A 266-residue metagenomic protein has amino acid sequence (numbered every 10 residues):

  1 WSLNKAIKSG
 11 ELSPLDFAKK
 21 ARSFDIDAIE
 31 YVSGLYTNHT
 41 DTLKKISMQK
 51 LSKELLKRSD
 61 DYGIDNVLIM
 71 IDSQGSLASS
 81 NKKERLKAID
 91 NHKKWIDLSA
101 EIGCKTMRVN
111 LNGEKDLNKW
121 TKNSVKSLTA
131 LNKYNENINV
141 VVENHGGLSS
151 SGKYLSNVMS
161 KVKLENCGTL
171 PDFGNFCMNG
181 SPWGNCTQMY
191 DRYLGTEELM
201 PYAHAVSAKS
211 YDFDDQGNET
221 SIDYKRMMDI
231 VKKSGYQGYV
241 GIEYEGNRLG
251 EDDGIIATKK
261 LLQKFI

Functional and structural regions predicted by a protein language model:
W1-I102, N118-K122, T129, G152-K153 (+6 more regions): N-terminal pre-domain/capping segments
A21, S59, A88, S99 (+6 more regions): Conserved, mostly hydrophobic/aromatic
A28, N66, T106, A205 (+1 more regions): Residues at the N-termini of beta-strands
A28-I29, V125-D229: Acidic/histidine-rich catalytic cores of soluble enzymes
Y31-L35, L68-S73, V109-G113, V142-G146 (+3 more regions): A cross-domain feature marking catalytic cores of carbohydrate-active enzymes and several ubiquitous metabolic/repair
I64, I138, S234-G238: A short helix->loop->beta-strand "cap" motif at the edges of active sites that frequently abuts
L98-K119, E136-H145, G241-I242: Active-site groove signature of glycoside hydrolases
A203-Q216, Q237-E251: Active-site clefts of carbohydrate-active enzymes
